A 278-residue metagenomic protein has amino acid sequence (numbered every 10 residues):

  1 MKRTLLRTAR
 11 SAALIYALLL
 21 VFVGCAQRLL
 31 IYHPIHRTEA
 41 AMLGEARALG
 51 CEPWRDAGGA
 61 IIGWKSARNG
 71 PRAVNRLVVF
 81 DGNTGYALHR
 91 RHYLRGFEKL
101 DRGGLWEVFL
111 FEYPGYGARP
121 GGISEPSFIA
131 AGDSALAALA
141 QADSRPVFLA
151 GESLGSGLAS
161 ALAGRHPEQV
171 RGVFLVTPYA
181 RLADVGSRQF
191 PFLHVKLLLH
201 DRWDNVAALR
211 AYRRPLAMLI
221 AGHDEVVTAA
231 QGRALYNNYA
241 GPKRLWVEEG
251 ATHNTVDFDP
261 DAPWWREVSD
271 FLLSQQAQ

Functional and structural regions predicted by a protein language model:
T8-R55, I62: An N-terminal hydrophobic leader/cap segment in hydrolases
A57-A138, A142: Membrane-embedded segments
H92-Y93, N205, R214, T228-N237: Short alpha-helix in the alpha/beta-hydrolase fold that links the catalytic acid
G151-A159: Gly/Ala-rich beta-loop-alpha elbow adjacent to hydrolase catalytic centers
L158-R214: Hydrolase active-site cap/lid region
Y212-R213, A217-D224: Short beta-strand/loop motif that positions the catalytic acidic residue of the alpha/beta-hydrolase fold
H223-V227, H253-T255: Acidic catalytic loop of the alpha/beta-hydrolase fold
A251-A262: Catalytic histidine-centered segment of alpha/beta-hydrolase-like enzymes
